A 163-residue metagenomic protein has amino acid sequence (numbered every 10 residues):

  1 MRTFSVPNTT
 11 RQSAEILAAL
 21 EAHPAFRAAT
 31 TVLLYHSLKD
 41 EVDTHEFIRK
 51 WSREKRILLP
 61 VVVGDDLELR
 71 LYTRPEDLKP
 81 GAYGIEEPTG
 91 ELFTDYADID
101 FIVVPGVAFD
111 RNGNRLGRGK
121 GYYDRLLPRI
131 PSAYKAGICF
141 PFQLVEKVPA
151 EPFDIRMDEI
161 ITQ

Functional and structural regions predicted by a protein language model:
M1-A97: N-terminal active-site beta-alpha-beta segment that forms phosphate/nucleotide-binding and substrate-recognition loops
E68-Q163: Conserved phosphate- and dinucleotide-binding cores of soluble alpha/beta proteins, encompassing both enzyme active
